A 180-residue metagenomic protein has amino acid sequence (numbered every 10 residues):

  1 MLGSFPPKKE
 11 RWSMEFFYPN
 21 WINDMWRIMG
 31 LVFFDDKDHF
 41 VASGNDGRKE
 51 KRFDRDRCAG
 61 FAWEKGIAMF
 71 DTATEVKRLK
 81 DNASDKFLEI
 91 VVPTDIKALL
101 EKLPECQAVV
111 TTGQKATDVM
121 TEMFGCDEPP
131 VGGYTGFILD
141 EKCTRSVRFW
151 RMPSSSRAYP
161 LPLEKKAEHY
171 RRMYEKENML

Functional and structural regions predicted by a protein language model:
S4-F5, T111-A116, S154: Short, well-ordered beta-to-alpha junction loops that form the rim of enzyme active sites and present histidine/acidic
P7-W12, P19-W21, I28, K80-K97 (+1 more regions): C-terminal capping/extension of enzyme domains
E10-L88: Short, surface-exposed acidic-centric catalytic microdomains
G30-D36, A98-P104, M179-L180: Short C-terminal domain-edge/linker segments immediately following a structured domain
D38-H39, C106-Q107, E128: Short secondary-structure capping/junction motifs at helix and strand boundaries
G60-A62, K102, K142: Generic structural signal for beta-strand residues in well-ordered domains
E64-M123: Internal catalytic-core helix/loop-beta-alpha segment that presents or stabilizes conserved functional determinants
